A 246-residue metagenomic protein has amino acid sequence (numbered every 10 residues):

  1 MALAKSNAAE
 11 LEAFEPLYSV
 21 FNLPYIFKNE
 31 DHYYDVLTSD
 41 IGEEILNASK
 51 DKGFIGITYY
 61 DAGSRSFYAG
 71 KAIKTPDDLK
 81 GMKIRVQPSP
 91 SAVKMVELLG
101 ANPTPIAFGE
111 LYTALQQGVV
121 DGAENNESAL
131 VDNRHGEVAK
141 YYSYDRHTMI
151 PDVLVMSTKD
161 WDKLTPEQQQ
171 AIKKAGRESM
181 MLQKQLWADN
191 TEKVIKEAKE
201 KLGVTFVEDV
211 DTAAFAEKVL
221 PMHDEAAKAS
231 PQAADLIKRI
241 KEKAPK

Functional and structural regions predicted by a protein language model:
M1-H32, D40-K246: N-terminal secretory/targeting leader peptides
D35: Short beta-strand-centered segments that line the small-molecule binding cleft or hinge of alpha/beta clamshell
